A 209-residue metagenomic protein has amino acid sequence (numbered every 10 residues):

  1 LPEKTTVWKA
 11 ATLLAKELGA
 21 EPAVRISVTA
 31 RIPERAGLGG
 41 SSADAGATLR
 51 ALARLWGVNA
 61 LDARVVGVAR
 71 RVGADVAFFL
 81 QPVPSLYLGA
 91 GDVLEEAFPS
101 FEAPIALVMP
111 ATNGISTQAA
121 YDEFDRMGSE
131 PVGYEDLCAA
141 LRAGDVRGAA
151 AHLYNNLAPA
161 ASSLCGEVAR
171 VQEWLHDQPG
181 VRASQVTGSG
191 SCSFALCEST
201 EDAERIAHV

Functional and structural regions predicted by a protein language model:
L1-A36, R54-V66, S100-E102, P110-N113: ATP-binding N-lobe of GHMP and related small-molecule kinases
K9-E17, R64, V68-R71, R170-P179 (+1 more regions): Generic non-transmembrane alpha-helical segments
A36-D62, F78-P82: DPxDG-like acidic metal-binding loop motif
G40-S41, V186-S191: Glycine-rich beta-strand-to-loop/alpha-helix junction loops that act as flexible
G57-F98: Glycine/threonine-rich beta-strand-loop-alpha-helix active-site module that forms ligand/phosphate-binding
Q81, L86-A183, E198-E201, H208: Conserved, helical-rich catalytic subdomain that frames metal- and/or nucleotide-binding sites in enzyme alpha/beta
F194-L196: Short hydrophobic/aromatic beta-strand micro-patches that form the beta-sheet surface supporting nucleotide- or nucleic
